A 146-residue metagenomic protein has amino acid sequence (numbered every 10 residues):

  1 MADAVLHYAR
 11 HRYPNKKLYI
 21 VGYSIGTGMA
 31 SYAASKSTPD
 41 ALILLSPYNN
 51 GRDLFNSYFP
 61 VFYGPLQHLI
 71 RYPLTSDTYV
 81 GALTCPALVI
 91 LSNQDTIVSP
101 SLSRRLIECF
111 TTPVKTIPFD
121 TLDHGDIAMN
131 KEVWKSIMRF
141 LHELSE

Functional and structural regions predicted by a protein language model:
M1-R12, T78: Alpha/beta-hydrolase active-site loop
G22-G26, A30: Gly/Ala-rich beta-loop-alpha elbow adjacent to hydrolase catalytic centers
P39, I43-D53, Y72-T75, L122: Active-site nucleophile loop of the alpha/beta-hydrolase fold
S76, C85, S99-E108: Short alpha-helix in the alpha/beta-hydrolase fold that links the catalytic acid
A82-T84, L88-D95: Short beta-strand/loop motif that positions the catalytic acidic residue of the alpha/beta-hydrolase fold
N93-V98, H124-G125: Acidic catalytic loop of the alpha/beta-hydrolase fold
L122-E132: Catalytic histidine-centered segment of alpha/beta-hydrolase-like enzymes
N130-E146: Catalytic active-site module of serine/aspartate enzymes centered on a nucleophile-bearing elbow/loop
